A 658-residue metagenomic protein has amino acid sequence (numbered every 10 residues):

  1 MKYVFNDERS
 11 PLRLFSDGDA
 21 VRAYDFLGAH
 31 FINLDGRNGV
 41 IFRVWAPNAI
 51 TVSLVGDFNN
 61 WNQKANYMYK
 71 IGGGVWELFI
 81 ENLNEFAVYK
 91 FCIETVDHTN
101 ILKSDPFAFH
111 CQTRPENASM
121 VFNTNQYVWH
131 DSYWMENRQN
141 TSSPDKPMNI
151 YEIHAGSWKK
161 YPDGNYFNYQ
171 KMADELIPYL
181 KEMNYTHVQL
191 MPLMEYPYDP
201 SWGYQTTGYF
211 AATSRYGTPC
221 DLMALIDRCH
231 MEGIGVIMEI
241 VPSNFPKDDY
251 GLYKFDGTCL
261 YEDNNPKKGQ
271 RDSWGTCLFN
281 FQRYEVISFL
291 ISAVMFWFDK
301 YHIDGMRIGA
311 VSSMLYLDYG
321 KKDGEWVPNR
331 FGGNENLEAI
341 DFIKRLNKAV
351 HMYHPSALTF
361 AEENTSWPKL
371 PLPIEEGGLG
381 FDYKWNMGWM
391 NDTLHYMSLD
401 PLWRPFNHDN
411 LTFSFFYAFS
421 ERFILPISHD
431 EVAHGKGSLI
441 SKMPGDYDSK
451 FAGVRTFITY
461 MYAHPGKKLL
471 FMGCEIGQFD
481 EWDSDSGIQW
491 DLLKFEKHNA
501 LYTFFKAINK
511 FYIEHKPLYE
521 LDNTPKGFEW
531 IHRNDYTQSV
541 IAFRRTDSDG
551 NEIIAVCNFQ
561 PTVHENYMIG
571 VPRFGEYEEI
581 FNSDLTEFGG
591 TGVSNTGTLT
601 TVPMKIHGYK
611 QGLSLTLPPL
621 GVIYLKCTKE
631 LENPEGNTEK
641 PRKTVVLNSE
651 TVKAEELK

Functional and structural regions predicted by a protein language model:
M1-R37, I41, Y69-E152, S157-G164 (+4 more regions): The feature marks proteins involved in alpha-glucan
V44, F91, I153, L180 (+11 more regions): Conserved, mostly hydrophobic/aromatic
W45-V52, P572-G575: Short proline/glycine-enriched turn/loop motifs at strand-loop junctions of beta-rich domains
D57-N62, V96, F574: Change "in extracellular beta-sheet-rich domains … of secreted and cell-surface proteins" to "in beta-sheet-rich domains
E85-Y89, G597-G636: C-terminal beta-strand-rich structural cap/linker in extracellular carbohydrate-active enzymes
Q112, S132-M148, H154-N334: Substrate-binding/active-site clefts of carbohydrate-active enzymes
H302-D304, K322-G487, L492, I513-D584 (+1 more regions): Conserved alpha/beta catalytic core and glycan-binding cleft of carbohydrate-active enzymes
K497-L518: Catalytic cores of secreted or luminal carbohydrate-active enzymes
